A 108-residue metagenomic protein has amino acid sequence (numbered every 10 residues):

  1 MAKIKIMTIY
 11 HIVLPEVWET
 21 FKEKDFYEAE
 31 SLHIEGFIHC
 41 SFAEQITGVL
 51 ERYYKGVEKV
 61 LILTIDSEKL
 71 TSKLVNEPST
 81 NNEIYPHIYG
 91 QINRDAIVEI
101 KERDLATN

Functional and structural regions predicted by a protein language model:
A2-N108: Conserved, structured core segments of small domains
